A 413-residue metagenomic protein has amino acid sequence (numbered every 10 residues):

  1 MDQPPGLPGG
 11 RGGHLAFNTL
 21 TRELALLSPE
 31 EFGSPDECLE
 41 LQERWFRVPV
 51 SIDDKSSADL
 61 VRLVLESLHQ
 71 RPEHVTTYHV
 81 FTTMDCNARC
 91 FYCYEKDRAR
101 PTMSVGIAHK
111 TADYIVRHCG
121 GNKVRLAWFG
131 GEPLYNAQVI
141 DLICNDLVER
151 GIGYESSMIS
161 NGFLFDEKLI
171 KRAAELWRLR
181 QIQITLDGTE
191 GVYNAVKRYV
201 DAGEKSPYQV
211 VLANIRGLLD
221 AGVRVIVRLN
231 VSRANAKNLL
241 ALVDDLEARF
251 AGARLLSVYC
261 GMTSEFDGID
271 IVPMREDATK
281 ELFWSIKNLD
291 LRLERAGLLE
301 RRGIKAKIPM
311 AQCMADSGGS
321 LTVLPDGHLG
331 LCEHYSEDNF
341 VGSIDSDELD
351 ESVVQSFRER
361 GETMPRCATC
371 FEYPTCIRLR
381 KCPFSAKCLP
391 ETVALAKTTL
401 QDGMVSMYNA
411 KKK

Functional and structural regions predicted by a protein language model:
M1-L26, E37-H79: N-terminal [4Fe-4S]-dependent radical SAM core
R11, H334-K413: Flexible mid-to-C-terminal extensions adjoining Fe-S/redox cofactors in radical SAM and related proteins
L15-F17, G318-H334: Active-site and channel-lining beta-strand-loop segments that bind or position nucleotide-derived/phosphorylated
S56-R172, L176, R180: Conserved alpha-helical substructure of the radical SAM core
F91-Y94, G330, A368-F371: Cys/His/Pro-rich metal-binding microdomains
G130, M158-G162, I184-G188, L229-V231 (+1 more regions): A cross-domain feature marking catalytic cores of carbohydrate-active enzymes and several ubiquitous metabolic/repair
I170, W177-E190, L255-T263: Non-cysteine beta-strand/loop elements that form the S-adenosyl-L-methionine
G191, A195-D316, T322, D326: Radical SAM enzyme [4Fe-4S]-AdoMet core and its adjacent flexible, acidic and glycine-rich loops/tails across
